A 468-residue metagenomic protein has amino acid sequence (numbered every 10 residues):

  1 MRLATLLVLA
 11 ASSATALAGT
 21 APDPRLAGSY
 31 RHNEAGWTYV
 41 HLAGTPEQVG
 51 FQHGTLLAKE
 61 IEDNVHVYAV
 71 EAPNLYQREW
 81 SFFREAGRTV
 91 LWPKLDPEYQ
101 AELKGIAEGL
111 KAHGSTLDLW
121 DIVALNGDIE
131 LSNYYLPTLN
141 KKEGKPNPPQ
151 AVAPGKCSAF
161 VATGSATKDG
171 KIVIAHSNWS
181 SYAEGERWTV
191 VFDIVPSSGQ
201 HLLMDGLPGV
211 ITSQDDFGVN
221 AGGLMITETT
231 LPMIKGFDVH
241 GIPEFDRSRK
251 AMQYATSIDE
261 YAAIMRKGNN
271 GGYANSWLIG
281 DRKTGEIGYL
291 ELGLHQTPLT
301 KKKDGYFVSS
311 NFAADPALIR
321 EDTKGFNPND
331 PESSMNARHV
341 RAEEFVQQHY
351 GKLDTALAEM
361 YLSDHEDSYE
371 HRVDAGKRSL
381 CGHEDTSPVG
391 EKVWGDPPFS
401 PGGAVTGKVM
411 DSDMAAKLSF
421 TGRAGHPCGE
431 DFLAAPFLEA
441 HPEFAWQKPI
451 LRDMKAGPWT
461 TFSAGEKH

Functional and structural regions predicted by a protein language model:
M1-V8: Sec-dependent signal peptide recognition, specifically the positively charged N-region followed immediately by
A11-T15: N-terminal signal peptide c-region/cleavage motif recognized by signal peptidases
L17-D259, R266-G272, L278-K301, P331-H468: N-terminal mature-domain region immediately after signal-peptide cleavage in secreted/organellar precursors
E286-N329: Extended amphipathic alpha-helical segments with heptad-repeat/coiled-coil character used for oligomerization, fusion
